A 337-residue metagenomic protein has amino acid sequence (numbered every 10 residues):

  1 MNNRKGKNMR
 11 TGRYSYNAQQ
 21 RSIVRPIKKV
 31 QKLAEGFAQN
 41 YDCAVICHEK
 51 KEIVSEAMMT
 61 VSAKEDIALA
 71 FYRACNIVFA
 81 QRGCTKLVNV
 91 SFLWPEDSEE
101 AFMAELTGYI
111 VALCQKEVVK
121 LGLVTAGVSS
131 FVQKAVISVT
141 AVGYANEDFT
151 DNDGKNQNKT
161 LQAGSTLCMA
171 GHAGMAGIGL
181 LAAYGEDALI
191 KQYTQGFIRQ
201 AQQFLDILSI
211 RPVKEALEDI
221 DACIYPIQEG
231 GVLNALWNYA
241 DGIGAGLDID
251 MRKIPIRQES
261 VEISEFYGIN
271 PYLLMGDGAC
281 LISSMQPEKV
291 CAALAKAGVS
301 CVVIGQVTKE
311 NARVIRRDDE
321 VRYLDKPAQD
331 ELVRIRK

Functional and structural regions predicted by a protein language model:
N2-K337: Helix-biased detector of long, well-ordered alpha-helical tracts
